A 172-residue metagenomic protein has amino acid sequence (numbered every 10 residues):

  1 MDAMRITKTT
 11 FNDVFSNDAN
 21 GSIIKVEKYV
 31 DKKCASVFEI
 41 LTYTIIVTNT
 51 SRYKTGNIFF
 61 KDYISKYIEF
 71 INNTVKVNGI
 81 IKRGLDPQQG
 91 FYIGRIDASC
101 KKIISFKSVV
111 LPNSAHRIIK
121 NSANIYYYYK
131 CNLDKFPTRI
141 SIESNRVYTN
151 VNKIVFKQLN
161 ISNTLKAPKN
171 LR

Functional and structural regions predicted by a protein language model:
M1-R172: Exported/extracytosolic protein signature
